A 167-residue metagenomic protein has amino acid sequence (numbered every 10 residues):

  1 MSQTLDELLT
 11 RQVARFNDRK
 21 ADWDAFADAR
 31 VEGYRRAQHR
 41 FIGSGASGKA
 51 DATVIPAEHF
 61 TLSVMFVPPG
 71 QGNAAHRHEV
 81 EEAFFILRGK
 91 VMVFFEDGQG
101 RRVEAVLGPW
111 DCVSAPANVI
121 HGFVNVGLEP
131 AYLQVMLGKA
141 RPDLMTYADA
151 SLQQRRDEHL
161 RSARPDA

Functional and structural regions predicted by a protein language model:
M1-H59, S151-L152, E158-A167: A short, N-terminal "cap"/entry segment at the start of jelly-roll beta-barrel domains of the cupin/DSBH fold
Q3-L8, D97, I120-A167: Double-stranded beta-helix
S44-A50, T61-H78, A117: Conserved short histidine dyad/triad with adjacent acidic residue
D51-P56, N73-H78, F95, E104-A105 (+1 more regions): Short histidine-centered beta-strand/loop micro-motifs that create catalytic or ligand/metal-coordination sites
H59, V64-P68, R77-V93, D97 (+1 more regions): Short, conserved beta-strand element in jelly-roll/cupin
V64, E104-V106, I120: Well-ordered beta-strand positions in beta-sheet-rich domains
Q71-A74, M92, D111-V113, A117-G122: Histidine-centered metal-chelating micro-motifs
D97-P116: Short acidic-glycine-tyrosine-enriched beta hairpin
